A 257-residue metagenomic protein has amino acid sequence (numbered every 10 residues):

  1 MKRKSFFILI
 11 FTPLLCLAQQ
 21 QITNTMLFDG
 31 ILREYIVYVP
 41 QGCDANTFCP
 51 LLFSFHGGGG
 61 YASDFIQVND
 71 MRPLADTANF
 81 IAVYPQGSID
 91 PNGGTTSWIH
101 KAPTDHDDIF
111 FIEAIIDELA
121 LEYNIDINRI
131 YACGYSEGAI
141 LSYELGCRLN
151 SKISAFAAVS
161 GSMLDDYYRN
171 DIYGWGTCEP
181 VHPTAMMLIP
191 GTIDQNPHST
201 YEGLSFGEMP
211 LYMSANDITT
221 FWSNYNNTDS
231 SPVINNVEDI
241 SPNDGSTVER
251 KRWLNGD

Functional and structural regions predicted by a protein language model:
M1-Q20: Bacterial Sec-dependent N-terminal signal peptides
P13, L74, R148-K152, F221 (+1 more regions): Alpha-helical structural signal in soluble globular domains
L17-L51, S63-D64, T77, C133-A157 (+3 more regions): A domain-start/cap signature at the N-terminus of enzymes
I22-V39, N46-Y131, Y135, E144 (+1 more regions): Serine-hydrolase catalytic machinery in alpha/beta-hydrolase-like enzymes
G60, I89, A139, M163-L164 (+1 more regions): Active-site micro-motifs of SAM-dependent methyltransferase domains
T77, I127, N150-S151, V181-P183 (+1 more regions): Short, well-ordered coil/turn elements that cap or connect secondary structure elements
H106-E113, I140, M213-T220: A structural signal for well-ordered alpha-helical segments within the folded catalytic domains of diverse enzymes
S154-A155, G161-S246, R252-G256: The feature captures the conserved acid-bearing segment of alpha/beta-hydrolase catalytic domains
